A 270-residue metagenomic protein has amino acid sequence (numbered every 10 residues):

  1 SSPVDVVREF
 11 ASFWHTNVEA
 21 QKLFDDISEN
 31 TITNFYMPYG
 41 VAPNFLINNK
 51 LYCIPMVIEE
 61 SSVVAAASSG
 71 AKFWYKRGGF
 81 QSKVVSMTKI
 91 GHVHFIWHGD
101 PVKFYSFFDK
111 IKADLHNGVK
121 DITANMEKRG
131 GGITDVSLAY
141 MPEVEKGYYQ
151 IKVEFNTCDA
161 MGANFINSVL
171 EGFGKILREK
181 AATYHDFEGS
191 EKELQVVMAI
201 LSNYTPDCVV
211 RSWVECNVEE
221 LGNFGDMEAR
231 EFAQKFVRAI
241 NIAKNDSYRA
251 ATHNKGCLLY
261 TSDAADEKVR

Functional and structural regions predicted by a protein language model:
S1-Y52, M56, E60, F80 (+1 more regions): Acidic/polar, glycine-rich intrinsically disordered N-terminal extensions of enzymes
L23-M37, S68-F80, N117-E143: Conserved alpha/beta core surface patches that mediate binding of polyanionic ligands
Y52-P55, C158, I242-A251: A short glycine/serine-rich beta->alpha loop
P55-W74: N-terminal cap/recognition module
K89-K244: Glycine-rich, mobile lid/loop segments that gate access to catalytic sites or pores
Y260, A264-V269: Single conserved hydrophobic/aromatic residue that forms the stacking wall/gate of nucleotide- or nucleobase-binding
